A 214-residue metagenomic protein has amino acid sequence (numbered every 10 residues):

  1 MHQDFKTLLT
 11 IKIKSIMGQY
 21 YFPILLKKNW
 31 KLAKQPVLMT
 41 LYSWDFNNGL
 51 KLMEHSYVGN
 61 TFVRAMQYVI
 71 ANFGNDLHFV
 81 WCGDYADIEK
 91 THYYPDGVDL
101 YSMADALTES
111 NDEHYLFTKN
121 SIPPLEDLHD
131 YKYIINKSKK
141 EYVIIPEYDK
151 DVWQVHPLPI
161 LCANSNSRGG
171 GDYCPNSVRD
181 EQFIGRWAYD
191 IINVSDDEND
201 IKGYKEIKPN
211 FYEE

Functional and structural regions predicted by a protein language model:
H2-D4: Intrinsic-disorder-associated, low-complexity terminal segments enriched in Asp/Asn/His/Tyr and depleted of Lys/Arg
T7-L8, P124: Intrinsically disordered, low-complexity segments enriched in polar/charged small residues
L8-S43: Short, extreme N-terminal segment that most often corresponds to the first beta-strand
V37-H55: Conserved, aromatic- and glycine-enriched, well-ordered alpha/beta core segments that occur as contiguous structural
K51-E214: Low-complexity intrinsically disordered segments
